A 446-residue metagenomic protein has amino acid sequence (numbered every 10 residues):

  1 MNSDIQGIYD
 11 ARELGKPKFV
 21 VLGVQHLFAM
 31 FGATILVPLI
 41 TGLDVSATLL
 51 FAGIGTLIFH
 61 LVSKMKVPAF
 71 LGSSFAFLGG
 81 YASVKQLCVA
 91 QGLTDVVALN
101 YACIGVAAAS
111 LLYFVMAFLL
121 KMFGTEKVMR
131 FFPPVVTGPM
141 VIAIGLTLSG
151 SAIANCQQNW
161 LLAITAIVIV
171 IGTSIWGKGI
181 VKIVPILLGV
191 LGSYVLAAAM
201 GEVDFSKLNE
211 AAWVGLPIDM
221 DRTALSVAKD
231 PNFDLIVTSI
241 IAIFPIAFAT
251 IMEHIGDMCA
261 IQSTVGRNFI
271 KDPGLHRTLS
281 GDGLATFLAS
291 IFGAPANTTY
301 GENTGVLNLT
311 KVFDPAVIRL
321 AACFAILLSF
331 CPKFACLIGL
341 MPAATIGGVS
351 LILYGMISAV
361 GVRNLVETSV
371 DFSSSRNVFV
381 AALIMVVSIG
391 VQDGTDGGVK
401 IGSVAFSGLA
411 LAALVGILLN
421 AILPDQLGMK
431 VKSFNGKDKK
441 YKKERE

Functional and structural regions predicted by a protein language model:
M1-L71, A76-V96: N-terminal signal-anchor module of multipass membrane proteins
M1-V21, F205-K229, S263-N268, T278 (+1 more regions): Intrinsically disordered, low-complexity non-transmembrane regions of multi-pass membrane transporters
N2-D4, F31-T34, A166-T173, V184 (+5 more regions): Juxtamembrane interface elements at the cytosolic ends of transmembrane helices in multi-pass membrane proteins
I8-P17, L39-H60, A242-P315, G436: Membrane-embedded helical hairpins/re-entrant loop segments and their flanking transmembrane helices within multi-pass
P17-A33, L162-A166, V184-P185, P217-D257 (+1 more regions): Hydrophobic, membrane-embedded alpha-helices of multi-pass small-molecule transporters
L43-T48, M65-L78, V128-T137, K182-L188 (+3 more regions): Short, non-helical or kinked segments that cap or interrupt transmembrane helices
A82-C88, S174, N303-I318, F324-S329: Interfacial segments of multi-pass membrane proteins
V97-S206, A322-S433: Membrane-embedded alpha-helical modules
